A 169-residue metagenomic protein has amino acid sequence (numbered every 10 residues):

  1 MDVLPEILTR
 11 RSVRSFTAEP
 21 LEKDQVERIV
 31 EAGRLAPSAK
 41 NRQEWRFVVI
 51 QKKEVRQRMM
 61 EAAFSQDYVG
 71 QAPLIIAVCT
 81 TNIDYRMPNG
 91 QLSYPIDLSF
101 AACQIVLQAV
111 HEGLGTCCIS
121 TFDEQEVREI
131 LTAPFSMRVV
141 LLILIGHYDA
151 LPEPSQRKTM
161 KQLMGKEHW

Functional and structural regions predicted by a protein language model:
M1-V3: Absolute protein N-terminus
P5-V13, T17-P20, L141-W169: C-terminal helix-cap and adjacent tail motif
Q25, V30-E31, L35-A101: Glycine/small-residue-rich phosphate/adenosyl-binding loop
G33, I76, N89-I130: Small-aliphatic-rich amphipathic alpha-helix that forms the alpha element of a beta-alpha
R46, F122-E124, L141: Residue-level "edge-of-site" marker
R58-M60, M87-N89, E129-I130, P152-Q156: Short, well-ordered secondary-structure micro-motifs
D67-I75, T132-P154: A glycine-rich helix N-cap at a beta->alpha junction
T80, T121-F122, H147: Short secondary-structure boundary segments
